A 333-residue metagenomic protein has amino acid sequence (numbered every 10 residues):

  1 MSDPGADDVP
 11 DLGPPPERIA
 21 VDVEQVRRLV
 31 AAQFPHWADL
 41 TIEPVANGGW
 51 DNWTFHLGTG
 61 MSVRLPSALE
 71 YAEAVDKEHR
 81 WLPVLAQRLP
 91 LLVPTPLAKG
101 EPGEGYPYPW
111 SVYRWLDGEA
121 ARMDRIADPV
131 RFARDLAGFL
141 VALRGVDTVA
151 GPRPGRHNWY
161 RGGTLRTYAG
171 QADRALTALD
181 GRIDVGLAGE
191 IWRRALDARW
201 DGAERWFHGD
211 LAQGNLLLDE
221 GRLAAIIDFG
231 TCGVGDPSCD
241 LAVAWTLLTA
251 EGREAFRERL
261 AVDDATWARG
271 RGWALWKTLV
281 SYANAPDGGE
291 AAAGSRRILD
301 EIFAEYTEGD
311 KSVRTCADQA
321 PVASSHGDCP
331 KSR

Functional and structural regions predicted by a protein language model:
S2-H36: Juxta-kinase regulatory segment immediately upstream of eukaryotic protein kinase catalytic domains
P14-I19, D39-R166, R174-I183, D201: ATP-binding pocket architecture of kinase catalytic cores
R28, A32, W245-S312: A conserved long alpha-helix in the C-terminal portion of kinase-like catalytic domains
A72, E204-F207, A212-G272: Active-site Asp-x-Gly
